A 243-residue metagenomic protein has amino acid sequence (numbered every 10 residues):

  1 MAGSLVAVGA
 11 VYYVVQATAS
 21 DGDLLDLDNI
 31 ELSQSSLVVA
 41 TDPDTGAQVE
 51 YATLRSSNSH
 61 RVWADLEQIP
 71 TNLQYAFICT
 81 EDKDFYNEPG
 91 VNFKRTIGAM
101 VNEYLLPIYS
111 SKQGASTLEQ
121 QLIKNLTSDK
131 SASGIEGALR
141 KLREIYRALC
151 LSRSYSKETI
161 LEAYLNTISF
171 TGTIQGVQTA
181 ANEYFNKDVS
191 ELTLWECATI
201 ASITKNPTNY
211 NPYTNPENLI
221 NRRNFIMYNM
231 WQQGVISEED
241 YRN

Functional and structural regions predicted by a protein language model:
M1-N243: Juxtamembrane regions of bacterial inner-membrane/periplasmic proteins, predominantly the peptidoglycan biogenesis
